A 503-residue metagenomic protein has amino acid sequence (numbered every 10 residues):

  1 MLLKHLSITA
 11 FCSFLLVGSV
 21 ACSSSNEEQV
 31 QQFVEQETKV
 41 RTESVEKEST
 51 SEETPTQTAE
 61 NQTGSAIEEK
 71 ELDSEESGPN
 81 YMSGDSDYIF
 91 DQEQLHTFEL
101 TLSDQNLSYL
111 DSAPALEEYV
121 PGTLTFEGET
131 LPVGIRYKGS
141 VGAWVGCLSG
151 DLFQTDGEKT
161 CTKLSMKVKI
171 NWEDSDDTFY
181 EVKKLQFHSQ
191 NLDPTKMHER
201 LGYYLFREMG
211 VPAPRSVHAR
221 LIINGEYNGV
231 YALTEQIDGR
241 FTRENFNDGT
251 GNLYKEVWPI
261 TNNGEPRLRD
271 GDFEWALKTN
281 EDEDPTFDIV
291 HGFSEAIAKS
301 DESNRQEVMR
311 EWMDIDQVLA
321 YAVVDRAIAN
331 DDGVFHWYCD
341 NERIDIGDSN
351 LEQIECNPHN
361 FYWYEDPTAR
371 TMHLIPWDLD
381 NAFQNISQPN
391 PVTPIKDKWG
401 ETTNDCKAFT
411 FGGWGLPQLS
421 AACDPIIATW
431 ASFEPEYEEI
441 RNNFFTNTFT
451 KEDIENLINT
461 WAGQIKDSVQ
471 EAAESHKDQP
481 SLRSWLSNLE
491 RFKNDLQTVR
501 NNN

Functional and structural regions predicted by a protein language model:
M1-A10: Bacterial N-terminal signal peptides that target proteins for export
T9-S19: Bacterial N-terminal signal peptides
G18-N80: Bacterial Sec-dependent N-terminal signal peptides
G64-M197, L201, P259: Conserved NTP-binding catalytic cores of kinases and kinase-like/nucleotidyltransferase enzymes across multiple kinase
G78, D87-Y88, L95, D284-F287 (+3 more regions): Middle-to-C-terminal accessory/interaction subdomains
L110-A113, V145-S149, T155, F179-E181 (+6 more regions): Short, solvent-exposed loop/turn and secondary-structure capping segments
S165-S175, S189-Q190, M209-P214, E226-G333: Internal "kinase-insert"/substrate-recognition segments embedded within catalytic cores of ATP-dependent enzymes
Q190-E226: A conserved helix-loop-beta module that forms one wall/lid of the active-site cleft in ATP-utilizing catalytic domains
